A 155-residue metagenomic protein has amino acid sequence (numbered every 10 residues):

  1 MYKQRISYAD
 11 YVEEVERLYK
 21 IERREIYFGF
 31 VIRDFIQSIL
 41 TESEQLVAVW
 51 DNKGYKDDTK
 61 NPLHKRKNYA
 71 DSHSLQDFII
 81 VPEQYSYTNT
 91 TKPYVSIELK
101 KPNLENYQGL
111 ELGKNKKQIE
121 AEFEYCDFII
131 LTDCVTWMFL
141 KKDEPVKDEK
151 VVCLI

Functional and structural regions predicted by a protein language model:
M1-F128, L140-I155: A short, conserved, highly charged catalytic patch centered on acidic carboxylates
I129-D133: A structural signal for short, well-ordered beta-strand segments and their strand-loop junctions that often border
V135-M138: Loop/turn residues immediately N-terminal
